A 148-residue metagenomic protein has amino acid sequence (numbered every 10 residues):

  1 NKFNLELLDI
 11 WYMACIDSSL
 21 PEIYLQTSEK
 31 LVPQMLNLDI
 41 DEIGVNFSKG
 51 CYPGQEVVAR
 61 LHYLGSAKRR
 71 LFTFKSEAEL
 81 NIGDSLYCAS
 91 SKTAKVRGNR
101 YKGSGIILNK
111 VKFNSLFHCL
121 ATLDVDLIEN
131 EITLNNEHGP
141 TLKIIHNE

Functional and structural regions predicted by a protein language model:
N1, Y24, T122-D126: Helix N-cap / beta->alpha transition motif
N1-P21: Acidic, low-complexity central loop/insert segments
F3, L20-Y24, I40, G65: Short, well-ordered alpha-helical segments in soluble proteins
F3-L5, F47-K49, L108-K110: A generic local secondary-structure boundary/capping motif
Y24-K49, V57-L61: A short, contiguous structural element within a folded domain that forms the immediate neighborhood of a functional site
L36-I43, A59-E148: Glycine-rich, small/acidic residue-mixed loop/short-helix segments
